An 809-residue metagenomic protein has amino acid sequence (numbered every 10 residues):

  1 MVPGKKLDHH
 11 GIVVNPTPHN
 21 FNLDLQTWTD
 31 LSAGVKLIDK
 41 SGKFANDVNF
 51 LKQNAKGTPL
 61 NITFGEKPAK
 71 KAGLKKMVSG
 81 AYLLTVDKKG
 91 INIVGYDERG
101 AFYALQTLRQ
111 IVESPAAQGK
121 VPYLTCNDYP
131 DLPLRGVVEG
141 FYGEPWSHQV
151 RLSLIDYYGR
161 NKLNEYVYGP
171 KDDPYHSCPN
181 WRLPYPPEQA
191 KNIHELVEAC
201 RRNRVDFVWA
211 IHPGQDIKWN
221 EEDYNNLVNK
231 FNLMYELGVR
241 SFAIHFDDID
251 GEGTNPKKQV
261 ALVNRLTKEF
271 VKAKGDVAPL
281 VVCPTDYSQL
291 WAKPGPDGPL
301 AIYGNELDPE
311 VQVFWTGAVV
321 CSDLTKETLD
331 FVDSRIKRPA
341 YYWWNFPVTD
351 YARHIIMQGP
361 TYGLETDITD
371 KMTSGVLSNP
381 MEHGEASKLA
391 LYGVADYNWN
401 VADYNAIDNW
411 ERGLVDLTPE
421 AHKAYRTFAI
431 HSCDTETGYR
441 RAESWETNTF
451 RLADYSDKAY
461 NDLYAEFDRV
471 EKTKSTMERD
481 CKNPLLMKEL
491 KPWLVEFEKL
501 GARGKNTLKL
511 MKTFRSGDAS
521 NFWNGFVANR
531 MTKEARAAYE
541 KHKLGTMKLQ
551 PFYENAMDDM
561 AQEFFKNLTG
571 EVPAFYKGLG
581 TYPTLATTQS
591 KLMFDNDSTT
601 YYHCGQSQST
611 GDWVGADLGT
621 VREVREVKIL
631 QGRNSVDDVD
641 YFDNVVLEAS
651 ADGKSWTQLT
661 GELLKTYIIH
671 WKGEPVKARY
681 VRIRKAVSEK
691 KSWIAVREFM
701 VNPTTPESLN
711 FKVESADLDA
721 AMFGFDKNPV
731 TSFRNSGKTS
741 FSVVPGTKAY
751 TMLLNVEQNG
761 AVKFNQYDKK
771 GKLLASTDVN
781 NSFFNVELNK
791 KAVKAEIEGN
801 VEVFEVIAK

Functional and structural regions predicted by a protein language model:
M1-K88, A117-C126: Acidic, contiguous N-terminal accessory segments
T17, N405-K577: C-terminal functional modules
K40, K76-S79, L84-K230, E236-R240 (+1 more regions): Feature activates predominantly on carbohydrate-active enzymes
E113-A116, I249-E411: Catalytic-core regions of glycoside hydrolase
L568-V624, L630-Y641, G653, G661-E662 (+6 more regions): Disordered, acidic Ser/Thr/Pro-rich linker "stalks" and the adjacent N-terminal cap of the next globular domain
F642-S655, R679-R684, K763-Y767: Short beta-strand segments and strand-loop junctions that repeat across beta-rich extracellular domains
I668-Y680, F784-K791: Short, surface-exposed tryptophan/glycine-enriched loops that mediate extracellular molecular recognition
I683-K691, E796-V801: Short beta-strand-plus-loop segments that form exposed binding edges in beta-rich domains
